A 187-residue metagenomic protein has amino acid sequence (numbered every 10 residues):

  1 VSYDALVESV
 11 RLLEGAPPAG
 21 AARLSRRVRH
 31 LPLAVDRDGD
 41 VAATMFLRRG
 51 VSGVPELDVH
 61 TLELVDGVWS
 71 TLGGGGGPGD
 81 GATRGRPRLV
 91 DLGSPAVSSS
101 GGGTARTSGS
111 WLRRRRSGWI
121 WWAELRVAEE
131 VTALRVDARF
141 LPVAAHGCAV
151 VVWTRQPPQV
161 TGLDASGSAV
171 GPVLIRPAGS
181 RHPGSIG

Functional and structural regions predicted by a protein language model:
S2-A22, V41-R114: A general sequence property marking short-to-moderate contiguous segments in secreted/outer-membrane adhesion
A21-H30: A short, amphipathic edge element
R29-P32, M45-R49, R113-G118, V127-T132: Short loop/turn and low-complexity linker motifs enriched in small/turn-promoting residues
V35-A42, R49-S52, L62-V68, V127-E130 (+1 more regions): Short, solvent-exposed coil/turn segments at beta-strand boundaries
R116-W122, A128-G187: Ser/Thr-rich low-complexity repeats and stalk/linker segments
